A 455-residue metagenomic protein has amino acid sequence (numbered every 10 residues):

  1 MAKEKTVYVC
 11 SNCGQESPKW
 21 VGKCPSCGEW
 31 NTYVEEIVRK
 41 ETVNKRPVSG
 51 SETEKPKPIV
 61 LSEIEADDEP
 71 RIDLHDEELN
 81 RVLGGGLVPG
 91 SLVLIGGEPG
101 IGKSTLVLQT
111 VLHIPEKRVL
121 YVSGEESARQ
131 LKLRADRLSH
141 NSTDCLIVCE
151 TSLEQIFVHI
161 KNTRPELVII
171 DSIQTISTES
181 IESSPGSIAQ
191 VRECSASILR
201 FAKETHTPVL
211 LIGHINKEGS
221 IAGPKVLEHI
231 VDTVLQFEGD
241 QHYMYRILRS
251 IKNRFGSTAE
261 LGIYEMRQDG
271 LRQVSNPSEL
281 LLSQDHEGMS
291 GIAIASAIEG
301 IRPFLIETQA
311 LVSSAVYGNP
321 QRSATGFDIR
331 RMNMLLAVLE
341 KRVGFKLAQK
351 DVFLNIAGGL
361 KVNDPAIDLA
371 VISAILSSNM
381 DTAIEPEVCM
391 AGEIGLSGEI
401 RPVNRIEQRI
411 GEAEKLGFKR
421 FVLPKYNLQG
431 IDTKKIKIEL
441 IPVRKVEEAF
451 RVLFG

Functional and structural regions predicted by a protein language model:
A2-N12, E16-R81, V88-L94, I101-V111 (+6 more regions): Peripheral, non-AAA+ core regions of ATP-driven protein-machinery
E98, G124: P-loop (Walker A) phosphate-binding loop of NTP-binding proteins
V119-S123: Conserved RecA-like ASCE P-loop NTPase motor core of nucleic-acid helicases/translocases
A128: Divalent metal-dependent catalytic cores for phosphoryl transfer on phosphate-bearing substrates
V148: Conserved SAM-binding strand-loop segment of SAM-dependent methyltransferases
